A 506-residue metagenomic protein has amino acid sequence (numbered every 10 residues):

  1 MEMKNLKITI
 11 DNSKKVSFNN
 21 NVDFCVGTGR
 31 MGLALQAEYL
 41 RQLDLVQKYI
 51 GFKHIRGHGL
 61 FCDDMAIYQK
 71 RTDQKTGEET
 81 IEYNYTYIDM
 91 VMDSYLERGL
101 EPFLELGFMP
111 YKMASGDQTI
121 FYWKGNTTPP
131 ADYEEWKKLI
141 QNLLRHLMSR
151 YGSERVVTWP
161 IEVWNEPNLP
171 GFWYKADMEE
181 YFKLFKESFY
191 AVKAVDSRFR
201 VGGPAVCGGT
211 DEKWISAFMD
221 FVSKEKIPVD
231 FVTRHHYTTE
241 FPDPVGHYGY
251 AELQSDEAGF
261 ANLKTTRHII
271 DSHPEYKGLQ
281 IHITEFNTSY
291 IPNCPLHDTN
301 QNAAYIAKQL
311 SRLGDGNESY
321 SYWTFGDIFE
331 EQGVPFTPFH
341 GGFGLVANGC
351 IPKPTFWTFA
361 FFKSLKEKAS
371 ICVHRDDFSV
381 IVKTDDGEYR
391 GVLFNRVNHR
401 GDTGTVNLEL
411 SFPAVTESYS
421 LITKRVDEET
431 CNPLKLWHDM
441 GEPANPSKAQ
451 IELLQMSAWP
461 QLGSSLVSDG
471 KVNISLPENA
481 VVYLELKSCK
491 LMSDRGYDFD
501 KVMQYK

Functional and structural regions predicted by a protein language model:
M1-F52, E478, S488-K506: Mature N-terminal, pre-catalytic/accessory segment of carbohydrate-active enzymes
N12, L33-Q47, E212-V222, A303-Q309: Short, acidic/polar
C25, Y95, L143, I161 (+9 more regions): Conserved, mostly hydrophobic/aromatic
Q42, T239-C294, E318-D327, A369: Glycoside hydrolase catalytic-domain groove-lining segments
I50-Q254, I291: Substrate-binding cleft and catalytic face of glycoside hydrolase catalytic domains, especially the flexible beta-alpha
I283, N287-T403: Aromatic/acidic polysaccharide-binding cleft in carbohydrate-active enzymes
D376-H438, E478-S493: Carbohydrate-binding surface patches
P443-K506: C-terminal beta-strand-rich structural cap/linker in extracellular carbohydrate-active enzymes
